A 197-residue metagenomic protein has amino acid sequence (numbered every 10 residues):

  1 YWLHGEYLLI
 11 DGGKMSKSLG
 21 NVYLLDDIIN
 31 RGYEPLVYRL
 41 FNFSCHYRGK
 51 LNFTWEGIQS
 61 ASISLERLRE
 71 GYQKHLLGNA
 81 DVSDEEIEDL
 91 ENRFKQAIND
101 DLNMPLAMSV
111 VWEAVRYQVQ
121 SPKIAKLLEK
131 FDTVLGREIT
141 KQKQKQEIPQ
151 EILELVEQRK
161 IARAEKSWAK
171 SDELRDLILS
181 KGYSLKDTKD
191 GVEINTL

Functional and structural regions predicted by a protein language model:
Y1-H4, G12: Second-shell residues forming the walls of enzyme active-site clefts
K14-L197: Structural preference for alpha-helix termini/caps and helix-kink/transition segments
